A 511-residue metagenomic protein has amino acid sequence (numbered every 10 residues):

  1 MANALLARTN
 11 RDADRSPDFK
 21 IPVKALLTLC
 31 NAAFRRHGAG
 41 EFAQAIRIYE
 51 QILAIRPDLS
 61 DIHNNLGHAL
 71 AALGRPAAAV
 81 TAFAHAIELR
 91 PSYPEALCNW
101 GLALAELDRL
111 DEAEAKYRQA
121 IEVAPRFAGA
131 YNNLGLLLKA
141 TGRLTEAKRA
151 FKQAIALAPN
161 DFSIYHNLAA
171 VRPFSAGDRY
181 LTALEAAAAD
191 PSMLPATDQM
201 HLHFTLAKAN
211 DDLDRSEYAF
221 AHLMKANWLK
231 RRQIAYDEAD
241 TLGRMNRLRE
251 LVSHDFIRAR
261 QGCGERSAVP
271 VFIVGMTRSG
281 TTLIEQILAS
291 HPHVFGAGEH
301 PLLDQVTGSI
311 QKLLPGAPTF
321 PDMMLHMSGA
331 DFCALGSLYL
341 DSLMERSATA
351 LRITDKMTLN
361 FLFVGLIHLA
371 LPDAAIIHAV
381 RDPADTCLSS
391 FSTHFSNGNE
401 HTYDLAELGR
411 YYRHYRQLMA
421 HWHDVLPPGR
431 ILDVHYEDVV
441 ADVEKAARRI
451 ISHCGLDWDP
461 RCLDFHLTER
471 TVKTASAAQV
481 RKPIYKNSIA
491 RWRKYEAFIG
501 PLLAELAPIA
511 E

Functional and structural regions predicted by a protein language model:
L29-A32, R36, I48, I62-P76 (+10 more regions): TPR/Sel1-like alpha-solenoid repeat signature
A150, Y165-A169, L181-M193, L202-P270 (+3 more regions): PAPS-dependent sulfotransferases, especially Golgi type II membrane carbohydrate sulfotransferases
C263-L369: Phosphate-binding active sites in nucleotide-utilizing proteins
I367-S389: Conserved phosphate-donor/acceptor-positioning beta-strand/loop module used by diverse small-molecule
